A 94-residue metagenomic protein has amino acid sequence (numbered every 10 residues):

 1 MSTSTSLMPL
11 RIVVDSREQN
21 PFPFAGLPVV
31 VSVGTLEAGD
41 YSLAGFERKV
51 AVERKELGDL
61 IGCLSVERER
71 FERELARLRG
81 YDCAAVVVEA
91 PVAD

Functional and structural regions predicted by a protein language model:
M1-T3, Q19, V30-D94: Extended, alpha-helix-rich binding/interface surfaces that flank or overlap catalytic cores and mediate recognition
S4-V29: Short, charged N-terminal beta->alpha structural module
